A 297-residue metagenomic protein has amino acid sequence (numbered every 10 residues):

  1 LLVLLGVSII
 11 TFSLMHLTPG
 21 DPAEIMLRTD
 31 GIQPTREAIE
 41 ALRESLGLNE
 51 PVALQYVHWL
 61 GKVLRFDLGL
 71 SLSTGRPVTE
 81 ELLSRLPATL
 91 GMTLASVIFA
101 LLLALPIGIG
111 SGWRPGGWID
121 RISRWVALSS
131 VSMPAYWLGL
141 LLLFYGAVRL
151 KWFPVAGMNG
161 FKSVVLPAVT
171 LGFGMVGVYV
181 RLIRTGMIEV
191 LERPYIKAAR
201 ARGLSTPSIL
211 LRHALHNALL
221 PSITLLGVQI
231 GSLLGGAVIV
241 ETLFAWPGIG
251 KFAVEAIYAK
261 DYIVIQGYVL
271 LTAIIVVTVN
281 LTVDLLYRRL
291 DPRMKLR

Functional and structural regions predicted by a protein language model:
L4-V57, L150-L166: Hydrophobic alpha-helical transmembrane segments of membrane transport/permease proteins and related membrane-embedded
I10-L17, L46-E50, G61-K62, W125-P154 (+1 more regions): Membrane-water interface segments at the C-terminal ends of transmembrane alpha-helices in multi-pass inner-membrane
E37, P51, Q55-W59, V63 (+8 more regions): Generic alpha-helical secondary structure signal
R43-V52, G69-L72, V78, A156 (+2 more regions): Membrane-interfacial helix-loop-helix junctions in multi-pass membrane proteins
L48-L105: An internal, D/E-rich "acidic patch" concept
L82, L86-I119, A135, V148 (+1 more regions): Alpha-helical transmembrane segments of integral membrane proteins, especially multi-pass inner/plasma-membrane
